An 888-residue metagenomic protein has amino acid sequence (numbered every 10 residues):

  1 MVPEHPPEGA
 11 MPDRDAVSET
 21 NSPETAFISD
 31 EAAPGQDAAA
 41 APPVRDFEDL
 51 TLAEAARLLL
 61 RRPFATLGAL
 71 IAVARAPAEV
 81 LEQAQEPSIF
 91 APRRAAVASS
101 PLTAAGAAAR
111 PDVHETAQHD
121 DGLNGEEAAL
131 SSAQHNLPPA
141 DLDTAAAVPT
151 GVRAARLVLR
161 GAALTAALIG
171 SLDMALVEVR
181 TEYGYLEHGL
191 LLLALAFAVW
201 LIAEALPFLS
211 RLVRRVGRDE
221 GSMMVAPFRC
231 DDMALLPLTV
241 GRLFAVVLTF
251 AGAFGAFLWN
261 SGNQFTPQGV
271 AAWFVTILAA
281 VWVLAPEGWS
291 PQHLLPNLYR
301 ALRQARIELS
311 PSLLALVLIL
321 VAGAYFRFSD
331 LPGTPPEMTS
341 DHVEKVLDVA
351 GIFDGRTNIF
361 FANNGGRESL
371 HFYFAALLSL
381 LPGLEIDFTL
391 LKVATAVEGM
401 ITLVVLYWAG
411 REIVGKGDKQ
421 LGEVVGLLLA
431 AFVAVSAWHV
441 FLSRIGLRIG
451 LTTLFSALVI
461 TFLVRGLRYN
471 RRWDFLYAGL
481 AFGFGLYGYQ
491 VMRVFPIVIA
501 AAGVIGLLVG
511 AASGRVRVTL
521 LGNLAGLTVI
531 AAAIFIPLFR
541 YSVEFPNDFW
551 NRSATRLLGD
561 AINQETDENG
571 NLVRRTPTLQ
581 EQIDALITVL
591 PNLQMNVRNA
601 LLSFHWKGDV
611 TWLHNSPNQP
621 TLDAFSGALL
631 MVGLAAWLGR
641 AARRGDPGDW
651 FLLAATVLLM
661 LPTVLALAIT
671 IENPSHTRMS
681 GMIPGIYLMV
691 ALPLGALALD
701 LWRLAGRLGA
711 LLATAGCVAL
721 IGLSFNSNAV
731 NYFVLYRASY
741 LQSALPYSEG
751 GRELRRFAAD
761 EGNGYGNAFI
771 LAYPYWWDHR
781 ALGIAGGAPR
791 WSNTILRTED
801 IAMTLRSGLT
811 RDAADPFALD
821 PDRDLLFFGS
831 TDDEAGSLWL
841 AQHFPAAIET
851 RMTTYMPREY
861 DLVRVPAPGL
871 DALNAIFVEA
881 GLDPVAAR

Functional and structural regions predicted by a protein language model:
V2-E19, P23-D30, P34-T566, R574-I583 (+3 more regions): Membrane-integral, polyisoprenol-dependent glycosyltransferases of the GT-C/oligosaccharyltransferase superfamily
P6, A26, A40-F47, L52-A56 (+4 more regions): Aromatic/acidic, Gly/Pro-rich catalytic loop(s) in extracytoplasmic/lumenal soluble domains of multi-pass membrane
P311-L313, G639-A642, A758-D760, A813-L819: Short boundary motifs at domain starts and secondary-structure transition points
T334, P620, S626, R707-I801 (+2 more regions): Membrane-proximal, lumen/periplasm-facing interface regions of secretory-pathway glyco- and lipid-modifying enzymes
R411, G783-A788, Q842-A846: Short, solvent-exposed amphipathic alpha-helical segments in soluble enzyme and RNA/protein-processing domains
H439, P774-W777, T831-E834: Solvent-exposed loop/turn segments at secondary-structure junctions within structured extracellular/periplasmic domains
